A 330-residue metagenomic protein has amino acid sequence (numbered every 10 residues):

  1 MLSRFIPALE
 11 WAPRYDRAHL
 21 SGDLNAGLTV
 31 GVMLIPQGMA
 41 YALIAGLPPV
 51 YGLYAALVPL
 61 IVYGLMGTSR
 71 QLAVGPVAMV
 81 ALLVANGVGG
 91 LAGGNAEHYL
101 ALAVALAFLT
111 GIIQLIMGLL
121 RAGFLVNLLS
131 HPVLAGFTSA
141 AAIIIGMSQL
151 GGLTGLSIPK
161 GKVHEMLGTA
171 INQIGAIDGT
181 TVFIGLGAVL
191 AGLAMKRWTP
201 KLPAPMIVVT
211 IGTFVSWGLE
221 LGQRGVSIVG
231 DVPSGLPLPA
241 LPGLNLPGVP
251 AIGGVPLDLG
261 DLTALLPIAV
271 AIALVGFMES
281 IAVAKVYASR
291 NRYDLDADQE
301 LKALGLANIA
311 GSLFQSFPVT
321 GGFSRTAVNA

Functional and structural regions predicted by a protein language model:
M1-A330: Transmembrane helical cores of multi-pass ion-transport proteins
